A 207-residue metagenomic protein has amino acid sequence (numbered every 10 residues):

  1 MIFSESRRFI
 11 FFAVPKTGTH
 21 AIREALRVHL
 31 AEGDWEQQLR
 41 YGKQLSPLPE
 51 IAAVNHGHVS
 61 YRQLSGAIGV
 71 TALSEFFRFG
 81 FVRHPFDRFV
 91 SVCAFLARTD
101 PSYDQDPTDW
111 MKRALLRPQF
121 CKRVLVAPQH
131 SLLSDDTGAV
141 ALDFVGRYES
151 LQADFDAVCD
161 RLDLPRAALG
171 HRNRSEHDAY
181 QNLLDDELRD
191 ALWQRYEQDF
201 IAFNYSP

Functional and structural regions predicted by a protein language model:
M1-P207: Membrane-interface amphipathic segments in extracytoplasmic regions
